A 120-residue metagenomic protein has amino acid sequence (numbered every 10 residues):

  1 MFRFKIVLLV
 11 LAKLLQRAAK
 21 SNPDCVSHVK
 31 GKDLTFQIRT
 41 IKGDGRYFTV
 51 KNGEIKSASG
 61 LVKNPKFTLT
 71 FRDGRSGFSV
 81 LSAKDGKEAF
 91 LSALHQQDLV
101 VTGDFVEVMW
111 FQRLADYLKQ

Functional and structural regions predicted by a protein language model:
M1-Q120: Feature captures hydrophobic
